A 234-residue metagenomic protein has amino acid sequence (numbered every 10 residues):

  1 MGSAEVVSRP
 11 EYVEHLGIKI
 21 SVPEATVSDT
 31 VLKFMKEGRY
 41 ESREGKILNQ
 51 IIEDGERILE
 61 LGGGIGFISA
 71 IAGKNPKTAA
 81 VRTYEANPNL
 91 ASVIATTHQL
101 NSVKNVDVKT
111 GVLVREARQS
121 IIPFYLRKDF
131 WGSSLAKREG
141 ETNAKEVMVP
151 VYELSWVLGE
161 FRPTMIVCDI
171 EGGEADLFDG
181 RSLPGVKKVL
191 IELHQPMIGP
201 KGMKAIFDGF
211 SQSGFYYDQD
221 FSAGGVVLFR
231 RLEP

Functional and structural regions predicted by a protein language model:
M1-P234: Phosphate/nucleotide-binding beta-alpha loop and adjacent structural elements of enzyme active sites
